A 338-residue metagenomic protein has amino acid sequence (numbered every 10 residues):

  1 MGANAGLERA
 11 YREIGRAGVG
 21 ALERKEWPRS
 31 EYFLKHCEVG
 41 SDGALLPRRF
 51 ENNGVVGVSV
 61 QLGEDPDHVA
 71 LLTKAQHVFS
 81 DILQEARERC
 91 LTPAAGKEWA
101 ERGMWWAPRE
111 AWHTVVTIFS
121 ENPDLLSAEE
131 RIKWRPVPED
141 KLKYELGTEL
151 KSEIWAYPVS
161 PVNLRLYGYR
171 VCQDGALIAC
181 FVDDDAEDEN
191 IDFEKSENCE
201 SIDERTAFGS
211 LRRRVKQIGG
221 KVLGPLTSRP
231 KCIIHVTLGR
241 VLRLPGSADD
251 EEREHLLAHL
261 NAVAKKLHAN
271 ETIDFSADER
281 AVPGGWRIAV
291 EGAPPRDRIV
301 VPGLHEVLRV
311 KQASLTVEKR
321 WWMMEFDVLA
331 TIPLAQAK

Functional and structural regions predicted by a protein language model:
M1-K338: Histidine-dependent nucleotide/RNA phosphoesterase domain, centered on the 2H-phosphoesterase fold with its duplicated
